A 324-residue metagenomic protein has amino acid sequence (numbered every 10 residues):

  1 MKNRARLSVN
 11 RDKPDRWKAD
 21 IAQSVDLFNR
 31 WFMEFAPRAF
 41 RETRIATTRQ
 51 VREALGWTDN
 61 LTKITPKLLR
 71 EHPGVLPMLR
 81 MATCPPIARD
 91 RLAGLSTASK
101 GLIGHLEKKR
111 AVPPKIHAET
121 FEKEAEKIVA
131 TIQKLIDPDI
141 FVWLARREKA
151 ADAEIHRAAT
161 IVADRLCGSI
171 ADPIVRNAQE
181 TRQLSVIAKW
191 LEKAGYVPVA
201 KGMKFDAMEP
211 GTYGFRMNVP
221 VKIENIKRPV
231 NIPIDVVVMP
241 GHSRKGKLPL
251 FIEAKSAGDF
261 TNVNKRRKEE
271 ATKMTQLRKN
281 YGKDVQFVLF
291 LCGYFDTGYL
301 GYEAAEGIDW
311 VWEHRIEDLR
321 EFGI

Functional and structural regions predicted by a protein language model:
M1-I161, R165-I174, T181: Nuclease-adjacent, charged terminal/linker segments that flank catalytic cores
P14, P37, R41-Q50, L61-T65 (+7 more regions): Generic detector of bulky aromatic hydrophobic side chains
D26, Q50, K108-A111, I187 (+6 more regions): Generic hydrophobic secondary-structure signal
L106-K127, T160-D164, G195-E209, I232-P240 (+1 more regions): Short, charge-rich amphipathic segments
I140-F141, A188, R267: A generic alpha-helix preference that emphasizes hydrophobic side chains
L166-I223, K227: Acidic-basic catalytic patches of nuclease active cores, encompassing PD-(D/E)XK and other metal-cofactor nuclease
M203-I324: Catalytic core segments in nucleotide and nucleic-acid processing enzymes
